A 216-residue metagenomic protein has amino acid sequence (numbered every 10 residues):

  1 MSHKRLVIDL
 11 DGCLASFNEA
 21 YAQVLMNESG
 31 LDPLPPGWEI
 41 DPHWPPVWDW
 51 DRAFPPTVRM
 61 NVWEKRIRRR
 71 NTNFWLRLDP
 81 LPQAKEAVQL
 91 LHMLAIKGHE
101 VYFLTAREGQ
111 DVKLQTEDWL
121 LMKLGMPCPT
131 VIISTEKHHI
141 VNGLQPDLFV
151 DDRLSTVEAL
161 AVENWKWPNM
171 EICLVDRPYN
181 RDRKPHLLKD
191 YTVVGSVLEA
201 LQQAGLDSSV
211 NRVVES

Functional and structural regions predicted by a protein language model:
M1-V62: Active-site neighborhood of HAD-like aspartate-dependent phosphohydrolases
A53-T72, H99: Short, basic/glycine-rich phosphate-binding loops at helix/coil junctions that contact nucleotide phosphates
R69-F103, Q110-L114: Short, acidic loop-to-helix structural element flanking the phosphoryl-transfer center in phosphate-processing enzymes
M93-I96, D182, V193-S216: Charged phosphate-binding loop/patch that engages nucleotide di/tri-phosphates or the phosphate backbone of nucleic
A106-V162: Substrate-recognition "cap/lid" segment bordering the active-site pocket of phosphatases
P129-T135, L188-A200: Short acidic-hydrophobic, aromatic-tinged amphipathic segments that line or gate anion-handling sites
I140-N142, R181-L188, Q203-G205: Short, charged, surface-exposed secondary-structure boundary motifs
F149-G195: Acidic, Mg2+-coordinating phosphoryl-transfer loop and its flanking beta/alpha structural elements, shared across
